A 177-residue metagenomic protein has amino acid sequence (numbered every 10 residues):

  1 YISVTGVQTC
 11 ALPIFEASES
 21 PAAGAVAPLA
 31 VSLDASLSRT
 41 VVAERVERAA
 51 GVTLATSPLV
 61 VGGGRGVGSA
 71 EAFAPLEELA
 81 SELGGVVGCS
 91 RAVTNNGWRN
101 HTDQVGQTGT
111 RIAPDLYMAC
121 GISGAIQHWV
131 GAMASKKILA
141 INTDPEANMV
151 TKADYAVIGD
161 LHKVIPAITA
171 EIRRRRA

Functional and structural regions predicted by a protein language model:
V7-A177: N-terminal glycine-rich FAD/FM-binding segment characteristic of electron-transfer flavoproteins
